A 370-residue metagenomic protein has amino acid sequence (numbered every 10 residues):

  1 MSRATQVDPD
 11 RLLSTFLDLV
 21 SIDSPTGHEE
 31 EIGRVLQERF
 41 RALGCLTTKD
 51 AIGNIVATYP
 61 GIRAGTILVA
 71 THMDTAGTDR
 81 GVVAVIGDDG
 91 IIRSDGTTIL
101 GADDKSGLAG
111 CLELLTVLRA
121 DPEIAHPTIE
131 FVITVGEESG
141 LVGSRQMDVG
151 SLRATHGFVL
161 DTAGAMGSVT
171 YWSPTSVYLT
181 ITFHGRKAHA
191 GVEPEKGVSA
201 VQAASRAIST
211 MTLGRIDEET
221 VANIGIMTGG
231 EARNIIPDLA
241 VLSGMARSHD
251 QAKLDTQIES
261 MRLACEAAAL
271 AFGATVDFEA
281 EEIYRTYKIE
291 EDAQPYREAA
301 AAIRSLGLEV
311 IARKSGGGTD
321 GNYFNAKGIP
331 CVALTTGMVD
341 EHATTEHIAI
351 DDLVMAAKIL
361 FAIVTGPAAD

Functional and structural regions predicted by a protein language model:
M1-D95: Acidic/His- and Gly-rich active-site-bordering loop/insert found across diverse amide/peptide-bond hydrolases
L12, M227, D238, L308-D370: Zn-dependent metallopeptidase/amidohydrolase metal-coordination segment
D23, G81-V83, G87-L100, G136-G140 (+1 more regions): Midchain, well-structured core segments that form catalytic/ion-binding scaffolds
G27, G96-A109, P194-Q202, H347-V354: Short, conserved micro-motifs enriched in small and acidic residues
T58, A64-T128, I133, E138 (+3 more regions): Active-site metal-coordination/substrate-binding segment of hydrolases, especially metallo-dependent peptidases
L112-R119, R206-T212, A362-T365: Short glycine/serine- and small hydrophobic-enriched flexible loop segments
T116-E130, M211-T220, A369-D370: Phosphate-handling active-site elements
Q202-D217, V221-N223, I258, Y284-T335: Active-site-adjacent substrate-binding region of metalloamidase/peptidase-like peptide-processing proteins
